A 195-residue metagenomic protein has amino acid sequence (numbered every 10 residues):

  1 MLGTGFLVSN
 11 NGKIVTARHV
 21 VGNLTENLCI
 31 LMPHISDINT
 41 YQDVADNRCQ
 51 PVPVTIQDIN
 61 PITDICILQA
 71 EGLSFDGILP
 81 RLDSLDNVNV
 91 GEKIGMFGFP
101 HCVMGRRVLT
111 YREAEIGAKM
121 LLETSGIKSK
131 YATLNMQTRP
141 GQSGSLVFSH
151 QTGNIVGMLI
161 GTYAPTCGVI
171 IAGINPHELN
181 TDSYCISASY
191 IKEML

Functional and structural regions predicted by a protein language model:
L2, S9-I59: Catalytic-histidine neighborhood of serine endopeptidases, predominantly the chymotrypsin-like S1/PA family
F6-L7, T138-L159: Catalytic nucleophile loop of clan PA
I14-T16, D64-E71, L134: A generic structural motif
A17-H19, F99, T152, G161: Short, surface-exposed secondary-structure boundary micro-motifs
E71-L79: Short, structured beta-strand/loop micro-motifs enriched in basic residues and often containing a Trp
L79-T133, Q137-Q142, L159-I171: Flexible, gly/ser-rich surface segments that form the specificity/activation loops bordering the active-site cleft
H101, I155, L159-L195: C-terminal cap/linker of serine protease catalytic domains
